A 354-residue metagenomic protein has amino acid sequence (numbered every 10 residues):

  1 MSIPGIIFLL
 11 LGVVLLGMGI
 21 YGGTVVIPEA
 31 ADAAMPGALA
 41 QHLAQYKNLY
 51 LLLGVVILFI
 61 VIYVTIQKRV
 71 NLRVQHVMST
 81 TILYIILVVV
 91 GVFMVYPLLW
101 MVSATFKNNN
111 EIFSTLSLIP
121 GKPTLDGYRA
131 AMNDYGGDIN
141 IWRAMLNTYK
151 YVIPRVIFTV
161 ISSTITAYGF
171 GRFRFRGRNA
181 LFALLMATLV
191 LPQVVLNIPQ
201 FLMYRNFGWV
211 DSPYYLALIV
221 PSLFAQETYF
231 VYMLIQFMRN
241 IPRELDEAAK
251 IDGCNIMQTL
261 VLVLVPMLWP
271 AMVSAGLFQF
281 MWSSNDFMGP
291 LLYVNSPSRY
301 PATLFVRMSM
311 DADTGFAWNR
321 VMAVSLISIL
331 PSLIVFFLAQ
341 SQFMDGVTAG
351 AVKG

Functional and structural regions predicted by a protein language model:
M1-Q75: Transmembrane alpha-helices
G17-A30, H42, Q67-K68, L72-Q75 (+1 more regions): A structural signal for multi-pass alpha-helical bundles of membrane permease subunits that mediate small-molecule
